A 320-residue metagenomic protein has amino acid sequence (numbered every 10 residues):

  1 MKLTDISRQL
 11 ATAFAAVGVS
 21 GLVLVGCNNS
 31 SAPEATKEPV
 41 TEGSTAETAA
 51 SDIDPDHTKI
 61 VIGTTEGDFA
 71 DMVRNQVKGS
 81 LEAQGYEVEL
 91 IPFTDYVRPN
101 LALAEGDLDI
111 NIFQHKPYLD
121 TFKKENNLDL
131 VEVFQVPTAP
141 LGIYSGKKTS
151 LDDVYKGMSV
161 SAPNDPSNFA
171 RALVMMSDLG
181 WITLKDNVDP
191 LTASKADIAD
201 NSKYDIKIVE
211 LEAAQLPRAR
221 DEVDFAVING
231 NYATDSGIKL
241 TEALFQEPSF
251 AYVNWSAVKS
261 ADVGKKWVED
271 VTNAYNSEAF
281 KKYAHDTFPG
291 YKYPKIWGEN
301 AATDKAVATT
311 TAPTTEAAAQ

Functional and structural regions predicted by a protein language model:
L24-E38: Bacterial lipoprotein signal-peptidase II cleavage site
K59, E66-E89: Short, polar/charged alpha-helical segment
L90-L101, V188-R218: Short helix-initiation/N-cap motifs at beta->coil->alpha
A104-Q114, M158, W181, K203-K207 (+1 more regions): Alpha-to-beta junction loops
T121-V133, K148, E222, V227 (+1 more regions): Ligand-binding "clamshell"
V133-I182, K281-K282: A conserved helix-loop-strand patch within extracytoplasmic ligand-binding domains of the periplasmic binding
P140-D152, Y252-W267: A bilobed periplasmic-binding-protein/Venus flytrap-type ligand-binding module shared by bacterial periplasmic
A170-S177, Y275-I296: Periplasmic-binding protein-like
